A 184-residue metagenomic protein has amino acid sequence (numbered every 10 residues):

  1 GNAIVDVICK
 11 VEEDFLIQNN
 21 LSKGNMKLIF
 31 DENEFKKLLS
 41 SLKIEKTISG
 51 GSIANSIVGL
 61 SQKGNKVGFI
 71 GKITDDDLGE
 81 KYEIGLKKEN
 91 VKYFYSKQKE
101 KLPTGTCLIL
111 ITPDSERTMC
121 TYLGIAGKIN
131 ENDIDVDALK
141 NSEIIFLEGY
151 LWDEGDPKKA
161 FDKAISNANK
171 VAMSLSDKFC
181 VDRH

Functional and structural regions predicted by a protein language model:
G1-I70, E80: Glycine-rich phosphate/adenosyl-contacting loop at the front of the ribokinase-like
G1-S22, E45, K72-T74, E80-L102 (+1 more regions): Ribokinase/PfkB-type carbohydrate-kinase core domain
S56, T104-C107: Residue-level marker for the onset of beta-strands and adjacent loop->beta junctions in well-ordered domains
